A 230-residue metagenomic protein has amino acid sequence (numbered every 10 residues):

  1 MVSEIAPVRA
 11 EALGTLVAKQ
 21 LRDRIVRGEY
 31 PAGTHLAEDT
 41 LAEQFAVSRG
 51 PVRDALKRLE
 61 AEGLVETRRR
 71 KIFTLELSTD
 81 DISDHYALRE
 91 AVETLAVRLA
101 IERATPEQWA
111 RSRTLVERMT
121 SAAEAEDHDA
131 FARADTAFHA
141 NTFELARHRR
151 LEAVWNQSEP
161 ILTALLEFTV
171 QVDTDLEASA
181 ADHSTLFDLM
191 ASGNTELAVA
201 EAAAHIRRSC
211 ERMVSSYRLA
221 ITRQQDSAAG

Functional and structural regions predicted by a protein language model:
M1-E102, V214-G230: Short linear motifs at protein or domain termini
R9-A10, L115-T120, A125, P160 (+1 more regions): C-terminal all-alpha effector/ligand-binding and dimerization domain of prokaryotic HTH-type transcriptional repressors
A18, R22, V26-R27, A42 (+4 more regions): Solvent-exposed, non-membrane alpha-helical residues enriched in polar/charged side chains
K57, I101, T120, F143-R147 (+1 more regions): Amphipathic alpha-helical interaction elements
D81-L88, Q108, F131-A134, L151-V154 (+3 more regions): Amphipathic alpha-helix face/heptad-repeat signature
L88-A104, T136-D173, R212-M213: Hydrophobic, amphipathic alpha-helical faces that serve as interaction scaffolds
L95-S121, A125: Amphipathic alpha-helical dimerization/coiled-coil segments that flank or bridge DNA-binding/regulatory modules
